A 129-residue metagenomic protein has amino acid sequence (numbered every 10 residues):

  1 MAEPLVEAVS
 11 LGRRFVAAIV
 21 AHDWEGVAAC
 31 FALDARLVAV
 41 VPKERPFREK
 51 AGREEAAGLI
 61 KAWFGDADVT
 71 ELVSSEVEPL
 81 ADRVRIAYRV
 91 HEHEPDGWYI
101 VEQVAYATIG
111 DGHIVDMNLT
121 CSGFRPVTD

Functional and structural regions predicted by a protein language model:
M1, L11-G12, V41-R45, E92: Residue-level detector of alpha-helix boundaries and kinks
M1-A29, L33, T128: Short, low-complexity N-terminal intrinsically disordered segments enriched in polar/charged residues
A2, K61-D129: A beta-strand edge to alpha-helix "cap/lid" segment located at domain peripheries
L5, G26, A32-P79: A solvent-exposed, acidic/Ser-Thr-rich amphipathic alpha-helical stretch
A8, G12, R53-A57, I100: A structural signal for well-ordered alpha-helical scaffolds and beta->alpha junctions
G12-F15, I19, F31, A56 (+3 more regions): Hydrophobic alpha-helical core bundles mediating ligand binding, dimerization, or RNAP-core interactions
F15, V27-A28, A35, G52 (+3 more regions): Hydrophobic pocket/interface hotspot
